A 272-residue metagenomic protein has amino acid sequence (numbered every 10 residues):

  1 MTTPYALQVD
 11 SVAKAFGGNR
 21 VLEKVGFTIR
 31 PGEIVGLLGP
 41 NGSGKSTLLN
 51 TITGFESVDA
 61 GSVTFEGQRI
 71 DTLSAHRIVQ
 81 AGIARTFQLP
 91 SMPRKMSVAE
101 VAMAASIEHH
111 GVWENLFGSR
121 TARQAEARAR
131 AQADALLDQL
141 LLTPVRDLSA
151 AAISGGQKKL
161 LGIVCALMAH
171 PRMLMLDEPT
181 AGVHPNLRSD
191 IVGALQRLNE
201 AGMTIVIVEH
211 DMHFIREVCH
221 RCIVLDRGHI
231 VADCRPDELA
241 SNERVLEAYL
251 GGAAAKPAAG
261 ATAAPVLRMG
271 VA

Functional and structural regions predicted by a protein language model:
L38-P40: The feature captures the beta-strand-to-loop junction immediately N-terminal to the Walker
T53: Helix-to-loop junction immediately C-terminal to a conserved catalytic motif
W113-V145, G193-Q196: Conserved ABC ATPase "signature" region
A166-L167: ABC ATPase C-loop
L174-E178: Catalytic Walker B motif of ABC-type/P-loop ATPase nucleotide-binding domains
I215-E217: A short, surface-exposed alpha-helical micro-motif characterized by mixed small hydrophobic and charged/polar residues
